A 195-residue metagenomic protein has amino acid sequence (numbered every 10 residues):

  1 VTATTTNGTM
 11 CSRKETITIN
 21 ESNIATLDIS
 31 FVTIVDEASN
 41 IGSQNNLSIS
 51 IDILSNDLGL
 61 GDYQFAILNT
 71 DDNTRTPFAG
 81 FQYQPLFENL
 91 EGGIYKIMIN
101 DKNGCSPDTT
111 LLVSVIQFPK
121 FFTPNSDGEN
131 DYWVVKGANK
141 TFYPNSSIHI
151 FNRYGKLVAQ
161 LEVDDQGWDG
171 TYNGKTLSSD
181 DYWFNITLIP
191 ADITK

Functional and structural regions predicted by a protein language model:
V1, Y95-I97, D180, F184: Hydrophobic beta-strand segments within extracellular beta-sandwich modules
T4-F121, S126, N130, K140-T141: Short, compositionally biased serine/threonine- and acidic-rich segments at solvent-exposed termini, linkers, or domain
I53, Q82, E91, N103-G104 (+1 more regions): Short loop/turn motifs at secondary-structure boundaries
